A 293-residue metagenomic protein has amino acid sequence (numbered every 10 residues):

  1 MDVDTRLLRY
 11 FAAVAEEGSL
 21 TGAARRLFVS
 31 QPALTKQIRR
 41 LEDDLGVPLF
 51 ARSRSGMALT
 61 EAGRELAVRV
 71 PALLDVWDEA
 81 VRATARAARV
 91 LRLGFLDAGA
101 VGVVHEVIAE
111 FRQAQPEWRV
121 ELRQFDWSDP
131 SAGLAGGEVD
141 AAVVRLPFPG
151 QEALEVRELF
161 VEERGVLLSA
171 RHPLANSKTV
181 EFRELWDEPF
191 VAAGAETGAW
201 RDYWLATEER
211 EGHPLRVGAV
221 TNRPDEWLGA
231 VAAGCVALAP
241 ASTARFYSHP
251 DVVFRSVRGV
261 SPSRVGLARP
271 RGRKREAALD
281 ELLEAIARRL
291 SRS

Functional and structural regions predicted by a protein language model:
A12-S30, G46: Short helix-boundary/capping micro-motifs
R40-L59: A short LG(V/I)-centered, amphipathic sequence patch enriched for acidic residue(s) preceding the LG motif
D44-L45, E65-L91: Alpha-helical linker/hinge and terminal dimerization helices associated with HTH transcriptional regulators
A88-P149, T221: Central regulatory/effector-binding core of bacterial HTH transcription factors
V103, R245, V253-S293: A late-sequence structural motif
A114, F125-D187, R245-Y247: Acidic, Gly/Pro-rich loop/turn segments at junctions of secondary structure
D126-S131, A135-V139, R145, G194-R255: Hydrophobic hinge/microswitch elements
R145, K178-F182, E188-E211, R275-L283: Secondary-structure junction motif
